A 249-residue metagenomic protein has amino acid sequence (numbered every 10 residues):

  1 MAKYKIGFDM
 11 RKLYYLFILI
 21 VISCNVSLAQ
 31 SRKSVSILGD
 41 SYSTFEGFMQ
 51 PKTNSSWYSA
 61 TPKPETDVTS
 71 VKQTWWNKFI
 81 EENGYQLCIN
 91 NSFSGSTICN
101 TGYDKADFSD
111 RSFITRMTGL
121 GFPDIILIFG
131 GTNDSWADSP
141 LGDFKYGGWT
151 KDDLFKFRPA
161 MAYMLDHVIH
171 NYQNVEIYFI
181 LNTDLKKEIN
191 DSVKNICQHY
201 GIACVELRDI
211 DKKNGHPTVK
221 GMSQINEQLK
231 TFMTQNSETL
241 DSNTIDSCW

Functional and structural regions predicted by a protein language model:
M1-V71, E81-E82, G119-G121, Q173 (+3 more regions): N-terminal secretory targeting modules
S34, F48-G142: Conserved SGNH/GDSL esterase-like catalytic core that processes O-acyl groups on lipids and polysaccharides
D107-W249: Alpha-helical cap/lid subdomain in secreted, periplasmic, or secretory-pathway luminal O-acyl-processing enzymes
